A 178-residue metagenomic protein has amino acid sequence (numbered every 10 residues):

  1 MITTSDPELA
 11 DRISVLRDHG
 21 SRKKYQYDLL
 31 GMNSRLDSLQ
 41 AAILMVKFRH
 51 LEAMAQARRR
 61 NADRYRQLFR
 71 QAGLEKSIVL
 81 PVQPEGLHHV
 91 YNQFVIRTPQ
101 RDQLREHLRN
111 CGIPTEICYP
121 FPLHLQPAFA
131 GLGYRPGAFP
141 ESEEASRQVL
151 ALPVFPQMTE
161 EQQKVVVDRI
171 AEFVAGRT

Functional and structural regions predicted by a protein language model:
M1-I2: Glycine-rich phosphate-binding loop of ATP-grasp-fold ATP-dependent ligases
S5-T178: PLP-dependent aminotransferase class I/II
